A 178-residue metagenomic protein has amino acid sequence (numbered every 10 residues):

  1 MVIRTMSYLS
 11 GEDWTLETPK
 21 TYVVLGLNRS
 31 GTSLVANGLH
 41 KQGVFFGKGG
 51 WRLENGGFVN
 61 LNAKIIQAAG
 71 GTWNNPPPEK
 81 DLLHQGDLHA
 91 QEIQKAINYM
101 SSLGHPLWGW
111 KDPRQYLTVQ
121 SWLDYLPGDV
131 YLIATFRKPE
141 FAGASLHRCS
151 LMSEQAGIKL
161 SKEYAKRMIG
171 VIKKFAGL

Functional and structural regions predicted by a protein language model:
M1-E92: PAPS-dependent sulfotransferase catalytic core
G71, N98-L178: PAPS-dependent sulfotransferase catalytic domain
G86-G104: Alpha-helix-centered segments that form part of catalytic cores
